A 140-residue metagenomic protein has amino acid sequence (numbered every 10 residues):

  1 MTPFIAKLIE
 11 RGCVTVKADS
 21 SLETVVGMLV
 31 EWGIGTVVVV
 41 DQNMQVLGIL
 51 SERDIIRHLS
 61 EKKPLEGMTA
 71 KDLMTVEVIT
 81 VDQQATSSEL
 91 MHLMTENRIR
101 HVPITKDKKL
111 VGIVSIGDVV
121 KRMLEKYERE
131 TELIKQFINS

Functional and structural regions predicted by a protein language model:
M1-G12, S51-T95, I116-S140: Tandem CBS (Bateman) regulatory domains
T15-G33, V40-N43, T80-R98, T105 (+1 more regions): The conserved cystathionine-beta-synthase
D41-Q42, S51, M74, K106: A cytosolic small-molecule/anion-sensing beta-strand core signal
V46-L47, I56, T105, V111: Short hydrophobic beta-strand segments in globular cytosolic domains
I99-V120: A contiguous, mid-protein "functional segment" used to position or interact with cofactors/ions or partner subunits
